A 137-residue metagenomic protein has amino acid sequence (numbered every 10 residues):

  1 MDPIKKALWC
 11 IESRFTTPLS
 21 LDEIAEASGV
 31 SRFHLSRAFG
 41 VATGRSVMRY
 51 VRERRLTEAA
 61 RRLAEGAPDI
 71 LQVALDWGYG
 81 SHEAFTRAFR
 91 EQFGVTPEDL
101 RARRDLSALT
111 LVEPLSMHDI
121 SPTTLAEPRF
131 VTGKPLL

Functional and structural regions predicted by a protein language model:
K5-D22, V41-W77, R104-T123: Terminal helix-turn-helix DNA-binding modules in bacterial transcription factors
D22-A42: Basic, low-complexity segments
V30, Y79-G80: The short coil/loop that forms the "turn" connecting the two helices of the helix-turn-helix
F33, H82-E83, E98: Key DNA-contact positions within bacterial/archaeal DNA-binding proteins
L35, F39, A84-F85, F89: Short hydrophobic/aromatic patch on the recognition helix
A88, Q92-G133: Hydrophobic alpha-helical segments and helix pairs
L136-L137: Active-site-flanking beta-strand signature of metal-NTP-handling nucleotidyl enzymes and homologous cyclase-like
